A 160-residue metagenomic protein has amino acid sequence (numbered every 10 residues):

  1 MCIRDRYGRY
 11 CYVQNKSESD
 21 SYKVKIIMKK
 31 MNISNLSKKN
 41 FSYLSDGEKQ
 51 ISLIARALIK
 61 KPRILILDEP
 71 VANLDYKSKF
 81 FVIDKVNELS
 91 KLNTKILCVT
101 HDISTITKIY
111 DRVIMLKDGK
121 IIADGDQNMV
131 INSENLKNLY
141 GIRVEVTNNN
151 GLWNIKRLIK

Functional and structural regions predicted by a protein language model:
S19-L36: Conserved ABC ATPase "signature" region
N40-L44: Conserved ABC ATPase signature
L65-E69: Catalytic Walker B motif of ABC-type/P-loop ATPase nucleotide-binding domains
T100-H101: H-loop/switch region of ABC-family ATPase nucleotide-binding domains
I106-K108: A short, surface-exposed alpha-helical micro-motif characterized by mixed small hydrophobic and charged/polar residues
L139-K160: ABC ATPase nucleotide-binding domains
